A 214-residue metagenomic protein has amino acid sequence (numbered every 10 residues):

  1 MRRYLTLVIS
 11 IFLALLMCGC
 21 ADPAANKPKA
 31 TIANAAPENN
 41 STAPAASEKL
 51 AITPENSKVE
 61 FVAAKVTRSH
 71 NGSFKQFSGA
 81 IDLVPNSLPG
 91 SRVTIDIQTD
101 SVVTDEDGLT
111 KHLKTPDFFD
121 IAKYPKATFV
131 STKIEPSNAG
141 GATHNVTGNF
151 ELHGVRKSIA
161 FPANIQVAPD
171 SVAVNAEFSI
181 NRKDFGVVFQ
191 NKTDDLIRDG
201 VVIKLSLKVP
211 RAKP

Functional and structural regions predicted by a protein language model:
M1-C18: Sec-dependent bacterial lipoprotein signal peptides
C20-P214: Low-complexity, acidic/polar, glycine-enriched regions of mature
